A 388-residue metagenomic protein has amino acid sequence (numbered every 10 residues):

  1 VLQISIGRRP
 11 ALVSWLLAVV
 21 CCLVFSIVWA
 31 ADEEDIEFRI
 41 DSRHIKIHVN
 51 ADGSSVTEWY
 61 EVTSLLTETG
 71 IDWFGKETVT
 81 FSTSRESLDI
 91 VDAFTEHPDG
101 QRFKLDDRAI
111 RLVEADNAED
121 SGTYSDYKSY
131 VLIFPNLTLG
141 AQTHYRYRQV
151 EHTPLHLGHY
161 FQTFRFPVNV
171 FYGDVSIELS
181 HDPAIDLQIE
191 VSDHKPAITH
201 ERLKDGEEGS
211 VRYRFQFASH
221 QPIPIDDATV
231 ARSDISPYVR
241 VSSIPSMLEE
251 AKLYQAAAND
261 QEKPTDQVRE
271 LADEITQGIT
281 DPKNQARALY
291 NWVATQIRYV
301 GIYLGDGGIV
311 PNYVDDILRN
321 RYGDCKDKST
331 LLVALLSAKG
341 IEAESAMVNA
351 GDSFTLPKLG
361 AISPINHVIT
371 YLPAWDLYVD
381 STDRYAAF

Functional and structural regions predicted by a protein language model:
V1-A11: N-terminal secretory signal peptides that target proteins for export/translocation
S14-S26: Bacterial N-terminal signal peptides
W29-L179, R214, D266-E270: Lumenal/extracellular ectodomains and adaptor appendage modules of the eukaryotic vesicle/secretory system
E61, A141-T143, V175-I177, L289 (+2 more regions): Cysteine-centered nucleophilic/redox motifs
K128-I133, A258, A272-T280, V314-Y322: Second-shell loop/turn segments in exported
V150-F161, R165-I302: Secretory-pathway-linked proteins and extracytosolic
D266-E270, R298-R321: Short, conserved helix/loop micro-motifs enriched in His/Cys and acidic residues
K326-F388: Hydrophobic/aromatic-rich core segments of domains that either
